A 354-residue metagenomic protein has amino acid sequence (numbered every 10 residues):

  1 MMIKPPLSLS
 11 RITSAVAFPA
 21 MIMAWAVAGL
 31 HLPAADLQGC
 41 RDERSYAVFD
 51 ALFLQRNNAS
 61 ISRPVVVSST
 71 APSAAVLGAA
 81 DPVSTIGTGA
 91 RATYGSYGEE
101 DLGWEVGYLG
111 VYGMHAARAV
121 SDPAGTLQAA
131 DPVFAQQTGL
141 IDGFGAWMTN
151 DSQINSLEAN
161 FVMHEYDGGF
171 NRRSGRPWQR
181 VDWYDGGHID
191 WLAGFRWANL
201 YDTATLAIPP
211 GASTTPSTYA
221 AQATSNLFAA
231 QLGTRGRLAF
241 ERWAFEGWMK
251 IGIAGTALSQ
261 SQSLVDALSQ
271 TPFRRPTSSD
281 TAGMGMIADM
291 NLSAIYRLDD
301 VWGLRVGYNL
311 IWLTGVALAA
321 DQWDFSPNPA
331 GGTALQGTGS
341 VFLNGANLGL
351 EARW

Functional and structural regions predicted by a protein language model:
H31-G110: Short glycine/proline- and aromatic-enriched beta-strand/turn motifs that initiate or cap beta-hairpins
E43-S45, E100-W104, N155, D185-W191 (+5 more regions): Outer-envelope beta-barrel architecture signal
A47-F49, Y94, W104-V106, W191-F195 (+5 more regions): Membrane-embedded beta-strand positions of outer-membrane beta-barrel proteins
F53, N160-F161, S340-W354: Outer-membrane beta-barrel "beta-signal"
F53-N57, G110-M114, E165, F195-Y201 (+3 more regions): Transmembrane beta-strands of outer-membrane beta-barrel pores
S60-T85, G113-I154, L200-N226, T256-G285 (+2 more regions): Extracellular/periplasm-exposed beta-strand and loop segments of Gram-negative cell-envelope proteins, dominated by
G78-V120, S156-E158, H188-D190, R196-N199 (+2 more regions): Glycine- and aromatic-enriched membrane insertion/assembly motifs of diderm outer-membrane and organelle channel
S96, M163-E165, G236-L238, A294-Y296 (+1 more regions): Residue-level signature of outer-membrane beta-barrel architecture
